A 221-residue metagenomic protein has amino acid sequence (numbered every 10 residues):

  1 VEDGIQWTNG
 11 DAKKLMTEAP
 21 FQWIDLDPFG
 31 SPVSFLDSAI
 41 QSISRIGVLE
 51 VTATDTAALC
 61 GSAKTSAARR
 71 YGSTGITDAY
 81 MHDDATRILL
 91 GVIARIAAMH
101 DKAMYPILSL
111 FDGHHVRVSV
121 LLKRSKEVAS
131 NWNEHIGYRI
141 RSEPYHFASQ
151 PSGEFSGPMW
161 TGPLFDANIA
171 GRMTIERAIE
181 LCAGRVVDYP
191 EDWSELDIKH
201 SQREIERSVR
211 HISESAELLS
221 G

Functional and structural regions predicted by a protein language model:
V1-G221: SAM-dependent transferase fold signal centered on methyltransferase-like domains, encompassing both Class I
